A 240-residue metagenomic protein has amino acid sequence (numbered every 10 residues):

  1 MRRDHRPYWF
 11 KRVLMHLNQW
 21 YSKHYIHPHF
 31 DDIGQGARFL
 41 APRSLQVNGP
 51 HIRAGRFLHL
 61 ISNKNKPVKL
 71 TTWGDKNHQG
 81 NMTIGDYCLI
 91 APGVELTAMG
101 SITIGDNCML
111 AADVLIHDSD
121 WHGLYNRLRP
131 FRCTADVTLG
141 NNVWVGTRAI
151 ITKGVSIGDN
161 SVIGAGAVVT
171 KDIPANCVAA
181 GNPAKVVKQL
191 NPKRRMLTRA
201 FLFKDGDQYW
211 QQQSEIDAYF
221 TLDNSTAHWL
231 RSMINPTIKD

Functional and structural regions predicted by a protein language model:
M1-H117, G140-N141, A175, A184 (+1 more regions): Domain-scale signature associated with acetyltransferase and cell-envelope carbohydrate enzymes
N77, L128-L139: Glycine-rich NAD(P)-binding loop of Rossmann-like domains
E95-M99, R148-S161, A167-T170: Beta-rich strand-turn-strand
D120-W121, R127-R129, I173, Q189-L190: Conserved catalytic-core motifs of eukaryotic protein kinase domains, centered on the activation segment
V137, G154-V155, N176: A short, glycine- and basic residue-enriched loop/turn that sits immediately adjacent to a domain's principal
